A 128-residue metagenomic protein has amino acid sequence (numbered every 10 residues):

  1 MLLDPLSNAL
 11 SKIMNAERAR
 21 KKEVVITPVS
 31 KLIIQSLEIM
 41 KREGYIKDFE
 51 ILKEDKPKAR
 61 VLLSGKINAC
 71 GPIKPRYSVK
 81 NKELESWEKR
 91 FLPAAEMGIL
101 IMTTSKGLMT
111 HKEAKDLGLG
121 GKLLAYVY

Functional and structural regions predicted by a protein language model:
M1-Y128: Core subunits and conserved enzymes of cellular information-processing and envelope-translocation systems across
